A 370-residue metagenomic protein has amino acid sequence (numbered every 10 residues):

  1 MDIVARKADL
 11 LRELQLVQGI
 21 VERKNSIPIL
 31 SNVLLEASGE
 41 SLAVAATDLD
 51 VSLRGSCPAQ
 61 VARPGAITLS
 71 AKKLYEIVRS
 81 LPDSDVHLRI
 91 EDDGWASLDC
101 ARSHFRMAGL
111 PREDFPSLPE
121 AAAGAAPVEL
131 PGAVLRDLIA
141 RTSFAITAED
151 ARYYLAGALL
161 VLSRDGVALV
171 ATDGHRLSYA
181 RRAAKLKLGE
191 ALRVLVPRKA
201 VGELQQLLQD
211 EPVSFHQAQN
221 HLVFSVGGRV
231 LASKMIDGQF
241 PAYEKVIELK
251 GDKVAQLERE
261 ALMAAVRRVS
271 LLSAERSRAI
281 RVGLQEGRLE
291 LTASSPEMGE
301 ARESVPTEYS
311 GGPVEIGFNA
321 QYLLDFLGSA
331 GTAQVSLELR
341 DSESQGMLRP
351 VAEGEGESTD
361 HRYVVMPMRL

Functional and structural regions predicted by a protein language model:
M1-L370: Structural preference for solvent-exposed beta-strand-turn elements and adjacent flexible terminal/loop segments within
